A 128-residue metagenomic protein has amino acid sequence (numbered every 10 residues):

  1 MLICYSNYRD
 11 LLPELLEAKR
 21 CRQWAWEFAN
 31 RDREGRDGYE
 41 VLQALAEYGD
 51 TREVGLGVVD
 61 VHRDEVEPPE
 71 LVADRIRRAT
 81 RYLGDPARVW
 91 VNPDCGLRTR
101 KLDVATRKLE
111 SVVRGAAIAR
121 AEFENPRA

Functional and structural regions predicted by a protein language model:
M1-A128: Domain-level signal for soluble alpha/beta catalytic cores
